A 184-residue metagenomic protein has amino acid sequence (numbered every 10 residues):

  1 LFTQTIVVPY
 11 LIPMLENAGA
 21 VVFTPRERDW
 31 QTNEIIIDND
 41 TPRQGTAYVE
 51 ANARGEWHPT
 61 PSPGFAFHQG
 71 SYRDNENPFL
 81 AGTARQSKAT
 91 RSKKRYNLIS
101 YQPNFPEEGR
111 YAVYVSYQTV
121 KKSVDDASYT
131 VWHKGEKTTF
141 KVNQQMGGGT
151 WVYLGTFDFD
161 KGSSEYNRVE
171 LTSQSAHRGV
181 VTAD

Functional and structural regions predicted by a protein language model:
L1-W30, T156, D160-G162, L171-S173: Glycan-processing catalytic domains of CAZymes
R26-P63: Extracellular carbohydrate-recognition regions
E76-F105: Short beta-strands within extracellular/lumenal beta-sheet-rich domains
S92-Y96, P106-E108, G147, D160-S164 (+1 more regions): Surface-exposed coil/turn segments at beta-strand junctions on protein surfaces, enriched
N97-K121: A short beta-strand element within beta-rich, extracytoplasmic domains of secreted/secretory-pathway proteins
T119-T138: Short, surface-exposed beta-strand/strand-loop-strand elements in extracellular ectodomains
K134-S164: Extracellular carbohydrate recognition and processing domains and analogous Trp-centered ligand-binding platforms
V169-V180: Short beta-strand-plus-loop segments that form exposed binding edges in beta-rich domains
